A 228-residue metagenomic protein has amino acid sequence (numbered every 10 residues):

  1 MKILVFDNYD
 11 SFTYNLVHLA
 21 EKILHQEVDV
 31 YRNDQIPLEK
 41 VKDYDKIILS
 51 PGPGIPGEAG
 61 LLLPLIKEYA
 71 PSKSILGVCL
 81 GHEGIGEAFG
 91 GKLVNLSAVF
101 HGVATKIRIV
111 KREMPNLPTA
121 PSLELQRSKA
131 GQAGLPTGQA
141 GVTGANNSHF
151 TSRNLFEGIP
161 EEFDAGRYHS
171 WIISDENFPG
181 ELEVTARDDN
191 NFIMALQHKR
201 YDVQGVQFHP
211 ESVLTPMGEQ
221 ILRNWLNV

Functional and structural regions predicted by a protein language model:
M1-L4: Extreme N-terminal starter segment of soluble prokaryotic enzymes
Q26-Q35: A short beta-strand-loop structural module common to alpha/beta enzyme folds
I36-Y44: Short amphipathic alpha-helix with an adjacent loop that forms part of the alpha/beta core around
Y44-N116, N147-E157, L222-N224: Cysteine-nucleophile active-site neighborhood
P115-P118, L196: Position-driven detector of the extreme protein N-terminus
T119-T143: Short Gly/Ser/Thr- and charged-rich N-terminal loops/segments that act as flexible capping/hinge elements
I159-F208: Active-site oxyanion/phosphate-handling segment shared across diverse enzymes
S212-V228: Acyltransferase
